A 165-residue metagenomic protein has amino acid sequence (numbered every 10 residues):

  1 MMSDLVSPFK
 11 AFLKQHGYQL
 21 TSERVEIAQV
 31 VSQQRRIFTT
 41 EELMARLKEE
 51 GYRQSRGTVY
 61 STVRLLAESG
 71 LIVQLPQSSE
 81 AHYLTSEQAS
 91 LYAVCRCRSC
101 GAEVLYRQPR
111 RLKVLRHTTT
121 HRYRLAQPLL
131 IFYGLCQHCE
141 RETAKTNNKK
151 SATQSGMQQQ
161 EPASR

Functional and structural regions predicted by a protein language model:
S3-G17: Short, Lys/Arg-enriched N-terminal segment that forms or immediately precedes the first helix of a structured domain
L13-L20, T119-H121: Short amphipathic alpha-helical boundary/capping segments
L20, Q34-T39: Short capping segments at the starts of secondary-structure elements
V25-V30: Pre-recognition alpha-helix immediately N-terminal to the DNA-recognition helix within helix-turn-helix or winged-helix
E42-K48: A short acidic, leucine-rich amphipathic alpha-helix
V59-S69: Basic amphipathic alpha-helical segments that dock to polyanions
S69-R165: Non-DNA-binding regulatory cores of transcription-related proteins, predominantly C-terminal effector-binding
